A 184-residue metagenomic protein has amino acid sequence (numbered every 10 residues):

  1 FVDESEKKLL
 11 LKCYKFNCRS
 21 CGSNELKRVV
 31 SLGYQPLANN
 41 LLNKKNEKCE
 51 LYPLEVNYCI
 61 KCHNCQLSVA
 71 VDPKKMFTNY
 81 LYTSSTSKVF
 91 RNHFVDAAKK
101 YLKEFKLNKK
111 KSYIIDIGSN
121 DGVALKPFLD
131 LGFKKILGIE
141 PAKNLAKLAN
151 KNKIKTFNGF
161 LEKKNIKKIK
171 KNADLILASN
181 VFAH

Functional and structural regions predicted by a protein language model:
F1-L11, K15, P36, N40-L42 (+3 more regions): Class I SAM-binding transferase module
D3-V89: N-terminal juxtadomain amphipathic helix that follows a signal peptide/anchor or precedes a small N-terminal auxiliary
S5-K8, Q35-A38, N46, H93-V95 (+3 more regions): A short linear-motif detector with a strong N-terminal bias
L54-L131: Fe-S ferredoxin-like electron-transfer domains and their immediately adjacent linker/connector regions across
K99-H184: Conserved SAM-binding loop
